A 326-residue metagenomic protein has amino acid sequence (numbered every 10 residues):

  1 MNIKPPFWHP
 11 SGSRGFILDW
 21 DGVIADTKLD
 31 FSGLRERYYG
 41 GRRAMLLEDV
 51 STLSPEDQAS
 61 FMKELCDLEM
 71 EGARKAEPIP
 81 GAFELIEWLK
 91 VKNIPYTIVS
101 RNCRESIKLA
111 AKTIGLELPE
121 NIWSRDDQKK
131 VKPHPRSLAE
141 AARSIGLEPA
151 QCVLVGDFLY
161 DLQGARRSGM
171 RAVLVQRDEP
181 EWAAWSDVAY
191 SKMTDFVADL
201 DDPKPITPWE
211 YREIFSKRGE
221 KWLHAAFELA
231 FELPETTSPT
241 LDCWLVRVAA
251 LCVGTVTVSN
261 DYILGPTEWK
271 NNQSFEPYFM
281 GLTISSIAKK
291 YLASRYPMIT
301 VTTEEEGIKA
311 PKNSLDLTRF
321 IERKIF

Functional and structural regions predicted by a protein language model:
M1-R14, R104, L109-W209: Asp-based, Mg2+/Mn2+-dependent phosphohydrolase catalytic module
M1-S60: Active-site neighborhood of HAD-like aspartate-dependent phosphohydrolases
Q58-E69, E117-I122: Short, basic/glycine-rich phosphate-binding loops at helix/coil junctions that contact nucleotide phosphates
E71-I98, R104-K108, P135: Short, acidic loop-to-helix structural element flanking the phosphoryl-transfer center in phosphate-processing enzymes
P80, S100, S124, G156 (+2 more regions): Short loop/edge segments at beta-strand edges and connector loops that shape dinucleotide/nucleotide cofactor-binding
F83-E84, F158-D161, Q176-A184, R212-F215 (+2 more regions): Short glycine/proline-centered loop/turn elements that form peptide/ligand docking sites
T207-F326: Adenine nucleotide-associated cytosolic modules
